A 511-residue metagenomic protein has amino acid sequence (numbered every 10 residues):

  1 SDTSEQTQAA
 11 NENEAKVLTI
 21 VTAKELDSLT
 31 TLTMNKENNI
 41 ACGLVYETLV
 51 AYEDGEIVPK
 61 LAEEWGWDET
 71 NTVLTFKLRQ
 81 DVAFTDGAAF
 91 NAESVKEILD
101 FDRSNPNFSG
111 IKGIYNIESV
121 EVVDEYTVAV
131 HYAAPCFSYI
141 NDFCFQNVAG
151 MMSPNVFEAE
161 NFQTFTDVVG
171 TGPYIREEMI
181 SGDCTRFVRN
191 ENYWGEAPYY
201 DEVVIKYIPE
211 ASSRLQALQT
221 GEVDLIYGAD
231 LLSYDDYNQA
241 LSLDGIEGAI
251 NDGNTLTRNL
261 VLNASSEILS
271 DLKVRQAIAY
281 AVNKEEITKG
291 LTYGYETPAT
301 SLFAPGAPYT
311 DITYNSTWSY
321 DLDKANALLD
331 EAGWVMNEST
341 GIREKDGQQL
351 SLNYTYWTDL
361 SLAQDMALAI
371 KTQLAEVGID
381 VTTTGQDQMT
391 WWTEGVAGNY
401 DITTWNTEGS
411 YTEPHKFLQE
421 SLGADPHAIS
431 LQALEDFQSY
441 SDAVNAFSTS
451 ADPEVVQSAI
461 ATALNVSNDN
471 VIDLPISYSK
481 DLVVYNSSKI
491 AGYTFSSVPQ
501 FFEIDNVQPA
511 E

Functional and structural regions predicted by a protein language model:
D2, P298-E338, T358-Q364: Structural transition elements
V21-E69, S94, D100, V169: N-terminal lobe/hinge region of extracytoplasmic solute-binding protein
T22-I40, L61-E63, A88, Y139-V148 (+3 more regions): A structural "hinge/loop" feature
K36, F145-P198, E202, L322-D323 (+1 more regions): Gly/Pro-rich hinge or "lid" segments in bacterial periplasmic/extracellular proteins
G66, K112-V156: Surface-exposed binding/hinge segments that line and control ligand-binding clefts or catalytic entry sites
V120-E121, E177-V188, V204-S266, A277 (+2 more regions): Extracellular/periplasmic solute-recognition and catalytic clefts
I180, A281-I312, L362-K371, G395-E511: Detector for C-terminal structural segments
S181, V335-G409, D481: Ligand/substrate-recognition segments at binding pockets and active sites
